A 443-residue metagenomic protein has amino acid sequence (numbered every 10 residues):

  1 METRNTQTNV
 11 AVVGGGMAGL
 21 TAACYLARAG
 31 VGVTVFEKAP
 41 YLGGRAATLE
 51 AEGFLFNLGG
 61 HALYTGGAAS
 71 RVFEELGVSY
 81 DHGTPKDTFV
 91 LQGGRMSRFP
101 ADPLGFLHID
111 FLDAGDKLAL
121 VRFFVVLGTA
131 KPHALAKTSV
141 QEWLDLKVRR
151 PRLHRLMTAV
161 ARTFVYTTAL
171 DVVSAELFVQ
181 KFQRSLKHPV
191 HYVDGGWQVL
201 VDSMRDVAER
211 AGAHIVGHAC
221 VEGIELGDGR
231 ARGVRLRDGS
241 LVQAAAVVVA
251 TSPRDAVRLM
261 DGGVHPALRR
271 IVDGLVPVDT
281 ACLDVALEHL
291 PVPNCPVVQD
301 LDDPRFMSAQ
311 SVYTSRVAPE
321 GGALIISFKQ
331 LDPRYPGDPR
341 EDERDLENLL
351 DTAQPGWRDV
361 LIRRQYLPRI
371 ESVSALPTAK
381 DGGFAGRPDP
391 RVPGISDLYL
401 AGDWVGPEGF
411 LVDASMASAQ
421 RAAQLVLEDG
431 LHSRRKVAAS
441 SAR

Functional and structural regions predicted by a protein language model:
T8-V35: N-terminal Rossmann-like FAD-binding beta1-loop-alpha1 element of flavoenzymes
A18, Y41, R254: Conserved Rossmann-like nucleotide-cofactor binding loop
A27-A51: Glycine-rich FAD pyrophosphate-binding loop
F54-H133: Dinucleotide-binding Rossmann-like beta1-alpha1 core, especially the glycine-rich loop that anchors the ADP
L107-V179, K187: Rossmann-like flavin
K181-A231: Helical element adjacent to the flavin cofactor pocket in flavoenzyme catalytic cores
G223-A323: Mid-domain catalytic core of redox enzymes that form a hydrophobic substrate pocket/lid adjacent to a catalytic redox
Q310, R316-R443: Conserved flavin/dinucleotide-binding core of flavoenzymes
